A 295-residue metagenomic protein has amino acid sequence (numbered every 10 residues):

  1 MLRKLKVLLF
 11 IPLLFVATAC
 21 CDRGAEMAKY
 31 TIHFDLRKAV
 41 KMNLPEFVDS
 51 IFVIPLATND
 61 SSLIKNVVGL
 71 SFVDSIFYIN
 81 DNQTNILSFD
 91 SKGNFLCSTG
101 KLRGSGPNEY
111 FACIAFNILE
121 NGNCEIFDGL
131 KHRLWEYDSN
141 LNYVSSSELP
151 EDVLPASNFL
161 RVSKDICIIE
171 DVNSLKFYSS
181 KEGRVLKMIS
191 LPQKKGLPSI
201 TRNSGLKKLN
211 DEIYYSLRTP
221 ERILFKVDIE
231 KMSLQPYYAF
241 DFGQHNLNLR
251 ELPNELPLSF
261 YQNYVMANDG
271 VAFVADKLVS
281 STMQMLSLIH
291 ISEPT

Functional and structural regions predicted by a protein language model:
T18-A19: C-terminal motif of bacterial Sec signal peptides marking the signal peptidase cleavage site
K38-L63: A short helix->beta-strand "capping" segment at the edge of beta-propeller domains
T58-S61, F95-E120: Blade-loop segments of beta-propeller domains
D60, G100-P107, L149-A156, L191-G196 (+1 more regions): Short coil/turn segments at the loop-to-beta-strand junctions that recur within blades of beta-propeller repeat folds
N66-G69, Y110-A115, V153-R161, P198-G205: Repeated scaffold domains used in trafficking and secretory/extracellular systems, primarily beta-propellers
F72-D74, I118-N121, R161-K164, L209-N210: Residue-level detector of Asp-centered blade-edge/turn motifs that repeat once per structural unit in beta-propeller
G129-D171, I189-K195: Asp-box/WD-like beta-propeller blade repeats and closely related beta-sheet repeat scaffolds
L286-T295: Residue-level detector of conserved catalytic or cofactor/ligand-binding positions in enzyme active sites
